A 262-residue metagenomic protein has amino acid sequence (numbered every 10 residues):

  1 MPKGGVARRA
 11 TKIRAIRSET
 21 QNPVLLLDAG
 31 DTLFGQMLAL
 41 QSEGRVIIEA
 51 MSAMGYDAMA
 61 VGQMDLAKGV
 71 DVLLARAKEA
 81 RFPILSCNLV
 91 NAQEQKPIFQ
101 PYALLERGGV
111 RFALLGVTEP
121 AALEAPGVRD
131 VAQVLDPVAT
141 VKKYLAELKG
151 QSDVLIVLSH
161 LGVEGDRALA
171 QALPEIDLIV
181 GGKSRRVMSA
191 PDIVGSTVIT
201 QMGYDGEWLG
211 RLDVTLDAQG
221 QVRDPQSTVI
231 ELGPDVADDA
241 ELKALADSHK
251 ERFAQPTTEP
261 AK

Functional and structural regions predicted by a protein language model:
M1-K262: Acidic, metal/ion-coordinating pockets
